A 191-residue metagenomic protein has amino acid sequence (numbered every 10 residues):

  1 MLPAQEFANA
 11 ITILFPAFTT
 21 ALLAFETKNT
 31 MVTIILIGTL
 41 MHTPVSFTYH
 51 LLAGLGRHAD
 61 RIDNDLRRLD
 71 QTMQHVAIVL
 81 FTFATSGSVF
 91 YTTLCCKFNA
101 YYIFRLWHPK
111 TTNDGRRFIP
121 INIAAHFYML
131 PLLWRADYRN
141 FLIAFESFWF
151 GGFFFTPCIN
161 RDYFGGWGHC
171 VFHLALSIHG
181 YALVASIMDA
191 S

Functional and structural regions predicted by a protein language model:
M1-S191: Multi-pass alpha-helical transmembrane bundles in non-GPCR membrane proteins that perform intramembrane catalysis
